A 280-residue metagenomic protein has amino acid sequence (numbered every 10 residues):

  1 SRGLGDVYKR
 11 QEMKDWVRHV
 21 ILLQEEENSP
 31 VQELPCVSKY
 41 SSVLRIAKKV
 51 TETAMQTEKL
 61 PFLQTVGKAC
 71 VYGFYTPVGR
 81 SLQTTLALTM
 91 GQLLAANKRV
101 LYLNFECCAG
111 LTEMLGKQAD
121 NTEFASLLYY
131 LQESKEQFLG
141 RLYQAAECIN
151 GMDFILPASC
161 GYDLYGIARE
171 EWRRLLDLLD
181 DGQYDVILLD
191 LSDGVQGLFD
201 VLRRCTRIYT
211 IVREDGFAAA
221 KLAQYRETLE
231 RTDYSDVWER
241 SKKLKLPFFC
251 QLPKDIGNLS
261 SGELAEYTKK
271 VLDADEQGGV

Functional and structural regions predicted by a protein language model:
G3-Y8: Short, small-residue-biased leader/transition segments that mark boundaries at the very start of proteins
D15-V71: Extreme N-terminal, non-catalytic leader segments that precede Walker-type/kinase nucleotide-binding cores
R18-V20, R99-V100, V186-I187, I208: Hydrophobic anchor at the start of a short beta-strand that flanks the dinucleotide cofactor-binding loop
K68-M114, L179: Walker A/P-loop phosphate-binding motif and the immediately C-terminal alpha-helix
N97-F154: Phosphate-binding loop that captures ATP/GTP phosphates
E136-I149, L156-L191: Cytosolic-facing regulatory segments adjacent to core modules
R173-G262: Conserved catalytic-core segment of NTP-binding enzymes
G257-V280: NTP-binding/hydrolysis catalytic cores, primarily Walker-type P-loop NTPases
